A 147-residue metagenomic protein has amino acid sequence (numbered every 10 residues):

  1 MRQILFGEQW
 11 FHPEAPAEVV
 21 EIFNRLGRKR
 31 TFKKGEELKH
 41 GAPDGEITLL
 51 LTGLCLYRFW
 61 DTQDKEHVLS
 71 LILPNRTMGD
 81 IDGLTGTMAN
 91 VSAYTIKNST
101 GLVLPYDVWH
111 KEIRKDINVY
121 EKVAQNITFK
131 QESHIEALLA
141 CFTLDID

Functional and structural regions predicted by a protein language model:
M1-K34, M78, D82-G83: Cyclic nucleotide-binding regulatory module and flanking cytosolic helices
F11, E36-K97: Cyclic nucleotide-binding regulatory domains
R30-T31, A93, Q131: Short, flexible turn/loop "capping" segments at secondary-structure junctions
T77, W109-H110: A generic structural signal for short hydrophobic patches within well-formed alpha-helices
R114, N118-D147: Polybasic "coupling" helices that flank or enter modular domains
